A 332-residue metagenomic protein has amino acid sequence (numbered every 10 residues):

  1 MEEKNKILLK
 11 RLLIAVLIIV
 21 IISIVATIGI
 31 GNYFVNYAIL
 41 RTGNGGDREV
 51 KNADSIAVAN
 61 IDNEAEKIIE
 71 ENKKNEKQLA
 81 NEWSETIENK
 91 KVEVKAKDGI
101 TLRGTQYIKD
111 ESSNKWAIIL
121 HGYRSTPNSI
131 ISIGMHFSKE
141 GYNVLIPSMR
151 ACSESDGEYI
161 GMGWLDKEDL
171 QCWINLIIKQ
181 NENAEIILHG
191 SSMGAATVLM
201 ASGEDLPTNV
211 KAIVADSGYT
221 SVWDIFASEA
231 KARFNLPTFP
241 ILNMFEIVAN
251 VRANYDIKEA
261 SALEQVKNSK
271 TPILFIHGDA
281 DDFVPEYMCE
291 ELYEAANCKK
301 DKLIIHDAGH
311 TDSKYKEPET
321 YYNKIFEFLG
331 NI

Functional and structural regions predicted by a protein language model:
E2-E71: N-terminal membrane-anchoring alpha-helices
E70-S112: N-terminal cap/lid segment of alpha/beta-hydrolase-fold proteins
I133, A262, T271, P285-E294: Short alpha-helix in the alpha/beta-hydrolase fold that links the catalytic acid
G134-D156: Conserved alpha/beta-hydrolase
I160-N181: Alpha/beta-hydrolase active-site loop
M200-D256: Hydrolase active-site cap/lid region
N268-K270, F275-H277, D281: Short beta-strand/loop motif that positions the catalytic acidic residue of the alpha/beta-hydrolase fold
Y293-T311, P318: Catalytic histidine neighborhood in serine/cysteine hydrolases with alpha/beta-hydrolase-type architecture
